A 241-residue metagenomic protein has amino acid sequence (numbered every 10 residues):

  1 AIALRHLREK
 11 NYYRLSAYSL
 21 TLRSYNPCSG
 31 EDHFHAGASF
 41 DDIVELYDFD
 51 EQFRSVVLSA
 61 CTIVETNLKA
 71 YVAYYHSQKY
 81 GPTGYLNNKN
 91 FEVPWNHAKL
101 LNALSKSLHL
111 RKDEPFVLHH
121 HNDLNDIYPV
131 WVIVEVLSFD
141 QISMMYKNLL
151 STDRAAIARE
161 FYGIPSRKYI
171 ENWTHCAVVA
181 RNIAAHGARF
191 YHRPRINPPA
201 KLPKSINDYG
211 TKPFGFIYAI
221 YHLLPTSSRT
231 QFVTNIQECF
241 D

Functional and structural regions predicted by a protein language model:
A1-V179, Y191-D241: Extended intrinsically disordered or low-complexity regions, especially N/C-terminal cytosolic tails and loops, rather
G187: Acidic/aromatic/glycine-rich contiguous surface patches that form carbohydrate-binding/processing clefts and analogous
